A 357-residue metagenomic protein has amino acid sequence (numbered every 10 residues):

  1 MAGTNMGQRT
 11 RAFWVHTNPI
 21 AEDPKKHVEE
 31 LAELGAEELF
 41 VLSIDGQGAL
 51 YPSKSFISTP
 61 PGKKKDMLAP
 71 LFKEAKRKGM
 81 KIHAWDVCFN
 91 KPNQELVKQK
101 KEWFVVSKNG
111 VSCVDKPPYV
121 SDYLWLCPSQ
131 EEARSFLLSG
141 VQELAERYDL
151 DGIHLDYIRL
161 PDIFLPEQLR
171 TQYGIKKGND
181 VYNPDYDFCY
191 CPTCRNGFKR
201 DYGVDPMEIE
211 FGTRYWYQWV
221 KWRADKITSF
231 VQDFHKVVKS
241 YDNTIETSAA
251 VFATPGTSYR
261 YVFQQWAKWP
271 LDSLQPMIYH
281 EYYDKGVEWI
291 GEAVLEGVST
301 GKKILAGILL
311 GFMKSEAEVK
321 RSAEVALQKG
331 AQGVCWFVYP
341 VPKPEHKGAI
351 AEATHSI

Functional and structural regions predicted by a protein language model:
T10, H83-Y148: Active-site-adjacent "subsite" loops/lids of carbohydrate-active enzymes
R11-P19, P52-K65, V120-S135, W216-I227 (+3 more regions): The substrate-binding groove and active-site-proximal loops of carbohydrate-active enzymes, especially glycoside
F13-H16, H83-V87, H154-P161, Y186-Y202 (+2 more regions): Aromatic-lined carbohydrate-recognition surfaces of secreted/lumenal glycan-active proteins
D23-G48, R147-G152, K268-L274, A326-G333: Catalytic domains of carbohydrate-active enzymes, especially glycoside hydrolases
D45-N90, K221-Y241: Aromatic-lined substrate-binding rim segments of carbohydrate-active enzymes
S53-P60, N90-Y119, Y157-I209: Aromatic- and acidic-residue-enriched segments that line the glycan-binding/catalytic groove of carbohydrate-active
D156, C194-W216, R260-E288, F337-V341: Aromatic- and acid-rich polysaccharide-binding/catalytic face of secreted or lumenal carbohydrate-active enzymes
L271-V294, L305-I357: Substrate-binding cleft of secreted/luminal carbohydrate-active enzymes
